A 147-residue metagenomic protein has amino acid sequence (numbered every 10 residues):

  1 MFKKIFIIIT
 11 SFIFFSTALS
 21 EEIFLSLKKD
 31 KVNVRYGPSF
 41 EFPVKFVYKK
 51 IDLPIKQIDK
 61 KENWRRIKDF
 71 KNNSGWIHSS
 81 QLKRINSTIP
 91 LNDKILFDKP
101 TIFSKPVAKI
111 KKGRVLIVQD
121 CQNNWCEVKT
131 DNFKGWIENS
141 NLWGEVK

Functional and structural regions predicted by a protein language model:
K4-F15: Sec-dependent N-terminal signal peptides
L19-Y36, F46-I51, K56-N132, N139-K147: SH3-family beta-barrel domains
P38-F40: A cross-kingdom feature marking solvent-exposed beta-strand/loop segments within repeated, beta-rich binding/scaffold
